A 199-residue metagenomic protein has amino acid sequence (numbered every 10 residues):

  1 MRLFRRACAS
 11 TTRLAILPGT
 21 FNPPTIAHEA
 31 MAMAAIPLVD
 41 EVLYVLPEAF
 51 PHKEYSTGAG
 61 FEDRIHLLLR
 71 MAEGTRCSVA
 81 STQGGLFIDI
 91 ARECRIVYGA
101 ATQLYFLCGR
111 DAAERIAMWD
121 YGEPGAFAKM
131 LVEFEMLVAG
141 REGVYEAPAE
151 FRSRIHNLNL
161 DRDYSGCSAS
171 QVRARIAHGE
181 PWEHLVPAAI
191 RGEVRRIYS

Functional and structural regions predicted by a protein language model:
M1-S199: Nucleotidyltransferase catalytic core that binds NTPs
